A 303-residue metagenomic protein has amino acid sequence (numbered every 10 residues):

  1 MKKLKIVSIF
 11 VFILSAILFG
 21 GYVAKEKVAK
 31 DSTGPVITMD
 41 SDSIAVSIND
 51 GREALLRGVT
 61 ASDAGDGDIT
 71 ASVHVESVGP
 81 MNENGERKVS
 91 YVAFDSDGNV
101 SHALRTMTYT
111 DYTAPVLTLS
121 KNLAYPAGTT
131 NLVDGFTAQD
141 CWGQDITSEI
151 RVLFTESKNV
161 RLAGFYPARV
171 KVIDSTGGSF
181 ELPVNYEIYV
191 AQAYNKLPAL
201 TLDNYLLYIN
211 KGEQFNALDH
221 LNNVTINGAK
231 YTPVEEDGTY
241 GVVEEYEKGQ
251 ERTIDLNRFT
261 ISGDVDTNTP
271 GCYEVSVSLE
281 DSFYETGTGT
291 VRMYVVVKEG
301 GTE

Functional and structural regions predicted by a protein language model:
K2-V11, D66-R105, Y109, Q144-Y189 (+1 more regions): Serine/threonine-rich, repeat-prone extracellular segments and beta-strand-based repeat modules of secreted/surface
V7-Y22: Hydrophobic membrane-insertion alpha-helices, especially the h-region of bacterial N-terminal signal peptides
S15-L18, M39-D40, A54-L55, G85-R87 (+4 more regions): A short linear-motif detector with a strong N-terminal bias
I17-L18, E26, D281: Extracellular secretome segments
V23-A24, A29-D31, V160-L162, V184 (+2 more regions): Mixed-charge, low-complexity segments
V28-D66, T113-D145, Y194-E245: Solvent-exposed, low-complexity, repeat-rich "mucin-like" stalks and linkers
E299-E303: Short, solvent-exposed mixed-charge patches
